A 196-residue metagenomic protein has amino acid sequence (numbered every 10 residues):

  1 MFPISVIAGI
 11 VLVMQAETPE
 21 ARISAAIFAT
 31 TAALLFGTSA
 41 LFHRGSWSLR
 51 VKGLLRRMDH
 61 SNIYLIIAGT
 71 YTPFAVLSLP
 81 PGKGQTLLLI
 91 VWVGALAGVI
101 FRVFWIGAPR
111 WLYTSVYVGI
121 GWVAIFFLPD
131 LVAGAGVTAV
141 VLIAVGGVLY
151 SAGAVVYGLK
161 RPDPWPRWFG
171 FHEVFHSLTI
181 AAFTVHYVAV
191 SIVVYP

Functional and structural regions predicted by a protein language model:
M1-P196: Multi-pass alpha-helical transmembrane bundles in non-GPCR membrane proteins that perform intramembrane catalysis
